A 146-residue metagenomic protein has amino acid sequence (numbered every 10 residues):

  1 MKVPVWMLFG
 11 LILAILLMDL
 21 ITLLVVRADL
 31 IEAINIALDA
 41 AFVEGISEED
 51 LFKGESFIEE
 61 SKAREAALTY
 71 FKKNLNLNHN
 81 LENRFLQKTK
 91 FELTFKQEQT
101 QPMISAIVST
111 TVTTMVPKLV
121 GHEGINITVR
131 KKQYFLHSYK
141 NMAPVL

Functional and structural regions predicted by a protein language model:
M1-E65: Alpha-helical assembly-interface signal, strongest on the long, hydrophobic N-terminal helix that forms
G45-L146: Short, conserved structural patches
